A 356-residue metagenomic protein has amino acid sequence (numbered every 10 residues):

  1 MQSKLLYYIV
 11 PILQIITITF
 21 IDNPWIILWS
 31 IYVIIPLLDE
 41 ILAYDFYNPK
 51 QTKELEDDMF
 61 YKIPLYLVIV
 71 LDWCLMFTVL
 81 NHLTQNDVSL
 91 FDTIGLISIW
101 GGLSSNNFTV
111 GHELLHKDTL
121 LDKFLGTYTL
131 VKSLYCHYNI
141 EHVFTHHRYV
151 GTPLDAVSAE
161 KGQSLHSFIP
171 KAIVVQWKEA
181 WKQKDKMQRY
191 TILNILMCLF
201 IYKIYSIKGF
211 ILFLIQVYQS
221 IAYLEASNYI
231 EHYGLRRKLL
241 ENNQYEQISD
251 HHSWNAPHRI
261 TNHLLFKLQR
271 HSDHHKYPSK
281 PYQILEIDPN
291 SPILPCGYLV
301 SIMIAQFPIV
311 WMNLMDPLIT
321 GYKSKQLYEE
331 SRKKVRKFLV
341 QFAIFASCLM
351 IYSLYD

Functional and structural regions predicted by a protein language model:
M1-L42, M59-T84, F91-S104, D185-E225 (+2 more regions): Alpha-helical bilayer-embedded segments of polytopic membrane proteins, i.e., transmembrane/intramembrane helices
Q2-I18, N48-K50, T119-Q188, I207 (+1 more regions): Cytosolic/stromal cytosol-facing helical appendages immediately following the last transmembrane segment
E40-P49, T109-E113: C-terminal ends of transmembrane helices
A43, T52, D72, Y282-I284: Bulky hydrophobic/aromatic packing residues
K50-D58, N86-V88: Membrane-interface helix-boundary motifs at transmembrane edges
L90-G95, G102-V131: Membrane-interface helix-loop-helix junctions at boundaries between adjacent transmembrane segments
S105-V110, F213, H263, K267 (+1 more regions): Short alpha-helical catalytic segment bearing the HExxH-like zincin motif of zinc-dependent metalloproteases
